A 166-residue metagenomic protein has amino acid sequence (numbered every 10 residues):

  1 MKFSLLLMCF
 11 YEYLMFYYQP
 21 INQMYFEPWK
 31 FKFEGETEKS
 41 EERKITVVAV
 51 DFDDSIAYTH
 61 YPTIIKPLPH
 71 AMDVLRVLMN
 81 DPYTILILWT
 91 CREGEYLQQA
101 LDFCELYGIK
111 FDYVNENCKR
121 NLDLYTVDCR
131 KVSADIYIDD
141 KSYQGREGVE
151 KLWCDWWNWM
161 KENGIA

Functional and structural regions predicted by a protein language model:
S4-L6, S40: Intrinsically disordered, low-complexity regions enriched in serine, threonine, proline and polar/charged residues
C9-F10, K30, T90, C154-M160: Short linear interaction motif-like sites in intrinsically disordered regions of transcription factors
F16-K119: Alpha-helical substrate-recognition element adjacent to the catalytic core
L97-A166: C-terminal cap/substrate-recognition subdomain and adjoining C-terminal extension of metal-dependent phosphatase-like
